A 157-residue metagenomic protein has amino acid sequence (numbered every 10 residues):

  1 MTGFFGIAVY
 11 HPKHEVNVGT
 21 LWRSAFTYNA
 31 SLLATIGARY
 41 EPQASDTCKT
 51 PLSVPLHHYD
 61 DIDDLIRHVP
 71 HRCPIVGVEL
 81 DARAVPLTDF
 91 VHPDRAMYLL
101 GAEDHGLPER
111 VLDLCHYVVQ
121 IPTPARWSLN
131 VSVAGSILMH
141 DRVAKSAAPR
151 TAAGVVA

Functional and structural regions predicted by a protein language model:
M1-D81, V143-A144, T151: RNA substrate-binding interface of SAM-dependent RNA methyltransferases
V16-N17, V85, G106, L129: Residues that form or flank phosphate/diphosphate-binding pockets in enzymes that use nucleotide phosphates
T20-L21, D46-T47, T88-F90, R110-D113 (+1 more regions): Short amphipathic alpha-helical segments
A38, D61-I62, E103-H105, T123-W127: Short, acidic/turn-prone active-site loops that include or flank metal/cofactor- and phosphate-binding residues
K49-V54, P93-A96, I137: Short, hinge-like loop/turn segments at secondary-structure boundaries
D81-P122: Active-site/ligand-binding-proximal alpha/beta "capping" segment
V111-A157: Structured adenosyl-cofactor binding patch, chiefly the S-adenosyl-L-methionine
